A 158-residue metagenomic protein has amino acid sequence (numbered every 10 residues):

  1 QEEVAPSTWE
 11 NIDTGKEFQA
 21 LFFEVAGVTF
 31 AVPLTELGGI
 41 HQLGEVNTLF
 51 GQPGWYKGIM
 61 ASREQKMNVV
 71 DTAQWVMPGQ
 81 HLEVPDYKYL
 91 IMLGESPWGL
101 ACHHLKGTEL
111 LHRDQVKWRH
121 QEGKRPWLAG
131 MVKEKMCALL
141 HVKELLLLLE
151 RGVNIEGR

Functional and structural regions predicted by a protein language model:
Q1-R158: An acidic, low-aromatic, low-complexity terminal/linker signal
